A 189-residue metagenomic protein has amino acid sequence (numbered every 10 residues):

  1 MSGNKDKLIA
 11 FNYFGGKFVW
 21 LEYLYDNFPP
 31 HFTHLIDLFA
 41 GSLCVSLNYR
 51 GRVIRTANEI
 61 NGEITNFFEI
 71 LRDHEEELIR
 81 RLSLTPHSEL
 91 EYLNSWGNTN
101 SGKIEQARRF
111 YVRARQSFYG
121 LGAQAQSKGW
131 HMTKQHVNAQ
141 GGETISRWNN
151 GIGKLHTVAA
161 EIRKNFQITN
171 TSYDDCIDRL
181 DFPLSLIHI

Functional and structural regions predicted by a protein language model:
M1-T56, I60, D174-P183: Class I S-adenosyl-L-methionine
S2-W20, H74-I187: SAM-dependent nucleic-acid methyltransferase catalytic core
T33-G97: SAM cofactor-binding core of SAM-dependent methyltransferases, primarily the Rossmann-like beta-alpha-beta module
